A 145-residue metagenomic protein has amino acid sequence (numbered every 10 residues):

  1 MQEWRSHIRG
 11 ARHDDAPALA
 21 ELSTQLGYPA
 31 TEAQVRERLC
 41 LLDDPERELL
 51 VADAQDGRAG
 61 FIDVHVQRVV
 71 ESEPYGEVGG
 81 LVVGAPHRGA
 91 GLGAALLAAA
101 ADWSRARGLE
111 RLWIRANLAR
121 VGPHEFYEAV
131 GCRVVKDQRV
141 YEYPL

Functional and structural regions predicted by a protein language model:
W4-S6, G10-P74, G79, G84 (+1 more regions): Acetyl-CoA-dependent GNAT
Q25, G89, D102-A106, R133: Conserved amphipathic alpha-helical interaction elements at protein-protein interfaces in regulatory, energy-coupling
A30, E73, G91, G122 (+1 more regions): Residues that form or flank phosphate/diphosphate-binding pockets in enzymes that use nucleotide phosphates
R47, K136-V140: Short hydrophobic/aromatic beta-strand or adjacent loop that forms the aromatic wall/cage of a ligand/substrate-binding
G80-V83, G89-D102, E125, A129: Conserved acetyl-CoA-binding loop-helix of GNAT-fold acetyltransferases
A94, L118-D137: Conserved active-site alpha-helix within GNAT-family acetyltransferase domains
S104-A116: Conserved GNAT acetyl-CoA-binding A-motif
I114-P123, E142-L145: Conserved beta-strand-loop-alpha-helix junction that forms the acyl-donor binding cleft
